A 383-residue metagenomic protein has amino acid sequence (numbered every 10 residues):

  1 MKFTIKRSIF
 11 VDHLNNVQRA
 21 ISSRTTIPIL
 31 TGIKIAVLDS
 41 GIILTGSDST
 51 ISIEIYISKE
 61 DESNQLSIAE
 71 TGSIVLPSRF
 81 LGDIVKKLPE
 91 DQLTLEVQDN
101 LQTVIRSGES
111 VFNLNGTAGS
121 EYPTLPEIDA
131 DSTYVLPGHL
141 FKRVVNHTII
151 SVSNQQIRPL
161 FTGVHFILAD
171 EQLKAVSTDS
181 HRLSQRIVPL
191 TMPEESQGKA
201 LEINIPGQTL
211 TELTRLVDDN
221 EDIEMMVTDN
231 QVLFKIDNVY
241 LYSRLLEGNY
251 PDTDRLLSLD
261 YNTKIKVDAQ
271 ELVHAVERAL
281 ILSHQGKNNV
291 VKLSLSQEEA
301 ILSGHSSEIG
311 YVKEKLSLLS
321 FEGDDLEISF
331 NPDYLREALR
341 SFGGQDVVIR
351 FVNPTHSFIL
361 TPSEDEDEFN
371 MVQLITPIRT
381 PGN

Functional and structural regions predicted by a protein language model:
M1-N383: Structural preference for solvent-exposed beta-strand-turn elements and adjacent flexible terminal/loop segments within
